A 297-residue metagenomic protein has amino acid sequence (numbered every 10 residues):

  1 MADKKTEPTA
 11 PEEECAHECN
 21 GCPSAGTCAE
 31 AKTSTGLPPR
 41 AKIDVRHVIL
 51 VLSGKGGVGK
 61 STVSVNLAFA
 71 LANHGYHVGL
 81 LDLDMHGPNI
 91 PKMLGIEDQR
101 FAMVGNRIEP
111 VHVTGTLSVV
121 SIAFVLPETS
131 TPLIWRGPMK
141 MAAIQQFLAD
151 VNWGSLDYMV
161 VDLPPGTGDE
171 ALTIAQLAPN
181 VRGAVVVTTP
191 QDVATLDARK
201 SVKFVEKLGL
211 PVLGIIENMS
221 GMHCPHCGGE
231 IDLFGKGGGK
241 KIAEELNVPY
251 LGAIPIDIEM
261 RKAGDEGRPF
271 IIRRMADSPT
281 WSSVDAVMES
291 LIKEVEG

Functional and structural regions predicted by a protein language model:
A2-P39: Cysteine-cluster motifs in flexible loop/terminal segments that predominantly coordinate metals
R40-R46: Phosphate-binding P-loop
H47-M85, A198, V202, L208: Walker A/P-loop phosphate-binding motif and the immediately C-terminal alpha-helix
L71, H77-V78, L83-S130, M141: Phosphate-binding loop that captures ATP/GTP phosphates
M103, I122-P138, F147-T173: Switch II (G3) loop of P-loop NTPases
V120, Q176, L213, A286-S290: Glycine-rich phosphate-binding loops of nucleotide-dependent enzymes
D157-Y158, P164-A263: Conserved catalytic-core segment of NTP-binding enzymes
E266-D277: C-terminal boundary of histidine-terminating zinc-finger modules
